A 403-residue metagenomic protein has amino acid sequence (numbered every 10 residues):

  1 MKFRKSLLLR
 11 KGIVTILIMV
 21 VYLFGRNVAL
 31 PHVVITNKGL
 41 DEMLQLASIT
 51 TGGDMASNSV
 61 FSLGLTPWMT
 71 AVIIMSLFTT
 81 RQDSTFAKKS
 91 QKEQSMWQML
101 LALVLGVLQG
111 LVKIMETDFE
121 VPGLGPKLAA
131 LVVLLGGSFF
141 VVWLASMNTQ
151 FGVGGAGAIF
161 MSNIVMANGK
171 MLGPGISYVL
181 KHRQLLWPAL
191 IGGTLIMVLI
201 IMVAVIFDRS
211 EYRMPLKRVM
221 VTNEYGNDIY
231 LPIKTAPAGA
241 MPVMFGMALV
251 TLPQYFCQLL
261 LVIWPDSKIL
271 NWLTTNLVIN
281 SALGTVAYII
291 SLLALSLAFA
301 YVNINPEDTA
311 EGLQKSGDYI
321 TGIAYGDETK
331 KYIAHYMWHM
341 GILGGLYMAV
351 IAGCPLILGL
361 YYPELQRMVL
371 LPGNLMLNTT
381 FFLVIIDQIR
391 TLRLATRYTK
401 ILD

Functional and structural regions predicted by a protein language model:
M1-D403: N-terminal cationic and glycine-rich segments that engage phosphates or anionic surfaces
